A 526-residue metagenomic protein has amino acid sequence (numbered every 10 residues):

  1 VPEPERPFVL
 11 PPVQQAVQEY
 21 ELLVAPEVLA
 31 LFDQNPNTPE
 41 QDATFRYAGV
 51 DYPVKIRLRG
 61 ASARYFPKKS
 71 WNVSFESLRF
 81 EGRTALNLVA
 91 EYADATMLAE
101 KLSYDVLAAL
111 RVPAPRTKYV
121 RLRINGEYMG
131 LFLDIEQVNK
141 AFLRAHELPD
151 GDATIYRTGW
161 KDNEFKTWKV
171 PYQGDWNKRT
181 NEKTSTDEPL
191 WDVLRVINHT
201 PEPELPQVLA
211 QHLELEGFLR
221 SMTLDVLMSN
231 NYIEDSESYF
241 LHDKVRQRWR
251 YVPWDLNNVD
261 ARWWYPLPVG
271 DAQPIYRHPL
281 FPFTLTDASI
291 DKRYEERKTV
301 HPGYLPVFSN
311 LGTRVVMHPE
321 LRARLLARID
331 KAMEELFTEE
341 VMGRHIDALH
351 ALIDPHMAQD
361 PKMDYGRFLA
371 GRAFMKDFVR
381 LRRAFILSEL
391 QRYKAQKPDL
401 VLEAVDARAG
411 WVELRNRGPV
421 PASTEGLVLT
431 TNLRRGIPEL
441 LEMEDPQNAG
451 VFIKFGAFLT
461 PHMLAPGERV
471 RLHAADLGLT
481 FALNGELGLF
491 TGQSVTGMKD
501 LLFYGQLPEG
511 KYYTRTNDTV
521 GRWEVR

Functional and structural regions predicted by a protein language model:
V1-V405, Y513-E524: Phosphate/dinucleotide-binding and metal-coordinating scaffold of catalytic cores in nucleotide-dependent enzymes
R392-R526: Activation on beta-sandwich/Ig-like modules and their edge loops
